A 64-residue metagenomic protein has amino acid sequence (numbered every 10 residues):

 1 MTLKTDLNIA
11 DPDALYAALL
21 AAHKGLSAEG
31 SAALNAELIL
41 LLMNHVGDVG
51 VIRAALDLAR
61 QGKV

Functional and structural regions predicted by a protein language model:
M1-K4, I9-A14, A21, A28-E29 (+2 more regions): N-terminal intrinsically disordered, cationic/polar leader segments that include organellar targeting peptides
L26-A36: Structural motif
L34-V46: An amphipathic alpha-helical micro-motif enriched in hydrophobic residues with embedded/adjacent acidic residues
